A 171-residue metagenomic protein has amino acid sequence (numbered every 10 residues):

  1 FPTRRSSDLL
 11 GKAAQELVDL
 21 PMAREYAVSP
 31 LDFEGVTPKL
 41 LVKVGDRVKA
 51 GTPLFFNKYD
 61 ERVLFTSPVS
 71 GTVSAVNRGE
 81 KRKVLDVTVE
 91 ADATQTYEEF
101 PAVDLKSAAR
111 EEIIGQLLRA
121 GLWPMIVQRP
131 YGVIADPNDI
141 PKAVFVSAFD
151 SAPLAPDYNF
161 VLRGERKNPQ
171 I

Functional and structural regions predicted by a protein language model:
F1-S6: Short, small-residue-biased leader/transition segments that mark boundaries at the very start of proteins
L10-K12, L20-M22, E34, E80-K83 (+1 more regions): Short flexible coil/turn linkers enriched for glycine and charged/polar residues that connect secondary-structure
A14-G35, F56, F65-S67: Short beta-strand-turn/beta-hairpin segments enriched in glycine/proline and small hydrophobics that form edge-strand
T37-R47: Short histidine-centered loop motifs in beta-beta connectors
G45-R62, N77, L85-A93: Short hydrophobic beta/alpha edge segments that flank linear recognition/processing sites
G71-V73: Conserved hydrophobic positions within beta-strands
N77-I171: Buried, small/hydrophobic-residue-enriched core segments of structured protein domains
